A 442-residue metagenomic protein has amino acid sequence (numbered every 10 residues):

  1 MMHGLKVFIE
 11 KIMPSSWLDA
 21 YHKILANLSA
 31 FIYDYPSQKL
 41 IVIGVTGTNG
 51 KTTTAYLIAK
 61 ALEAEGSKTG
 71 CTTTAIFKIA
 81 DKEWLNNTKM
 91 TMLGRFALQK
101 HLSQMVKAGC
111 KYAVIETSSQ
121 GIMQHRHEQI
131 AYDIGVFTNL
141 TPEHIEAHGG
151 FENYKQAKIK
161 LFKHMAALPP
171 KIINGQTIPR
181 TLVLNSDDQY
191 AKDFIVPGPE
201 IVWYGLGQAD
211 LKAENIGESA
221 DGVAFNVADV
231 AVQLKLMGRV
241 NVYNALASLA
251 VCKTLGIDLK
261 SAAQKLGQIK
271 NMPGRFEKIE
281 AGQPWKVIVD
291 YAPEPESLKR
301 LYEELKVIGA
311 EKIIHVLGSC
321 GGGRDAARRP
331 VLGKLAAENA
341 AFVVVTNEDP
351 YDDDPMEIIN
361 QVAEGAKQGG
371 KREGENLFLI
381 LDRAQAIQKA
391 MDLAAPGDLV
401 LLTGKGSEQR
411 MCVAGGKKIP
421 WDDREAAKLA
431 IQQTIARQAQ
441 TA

Functional and structural regions predicted by a protein language model:
M1-K6, M13-L18, A247-G274, K278-A442: ATP-dependent carboxylate-amine ligase
G4-L182, K192-P199, A228, K306 (+1 more regions): Phosphate-binding loop of NTP-binding sites
Q38-L40, A108, D133-V287, A310 (+3 more regions): Acidic, Mg2+-coordinating active-site environments of NTP-dependent enzymes
T48, T74, N185, L206 (+3 more regions): Cofactor-binding loop segments of dinucleotide-utilizing enzymes, especially the Rossmann-like FAD- and NAD(P)+-binding
T69-T73, A113-T117, V183-L184, V289 (+3 more regions): General beta-strand structural signal in soluble alpha/beta enzymes
A80-K89, N139, Y204-G205, E364-G369 (+1 more regions): Short glycine/proline- and charge-enriched loop/turn segments that cap or connect secondary-structure elements
S118-G121, D188-Q189, S297, A384-Q385: Short beta->alpha connector loops
S119, P142, D188, A292-E294 (+1 more regions): Short, glycine/acidic-enriched loop or turn micro-motifs at the edges of active sites
